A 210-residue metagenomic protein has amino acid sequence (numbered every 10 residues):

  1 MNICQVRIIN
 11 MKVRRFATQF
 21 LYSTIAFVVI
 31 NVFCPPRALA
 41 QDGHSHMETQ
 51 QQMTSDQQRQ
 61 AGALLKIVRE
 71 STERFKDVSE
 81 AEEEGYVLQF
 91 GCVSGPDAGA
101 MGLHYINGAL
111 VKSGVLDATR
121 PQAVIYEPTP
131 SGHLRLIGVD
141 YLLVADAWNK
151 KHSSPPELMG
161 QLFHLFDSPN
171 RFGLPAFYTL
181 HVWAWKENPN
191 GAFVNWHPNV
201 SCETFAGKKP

Functional and structural regions predicted by a protein language model:
M1-N10: Short, Lys/Arg-enriched N-terminal segments with co-localized hydrophobic residues within the first ~10-30 amino acids
I3, V32-F33, H44: Short, aromatic- and cysteine-enriched interfacial helices/patches that mediate contacts at lipid membranes
V6-R7, F16, V29, P35: Intrinsically disordered and other compositionally biased segments
I9-T24: Bacterial N-terminal signal peptides that target proteins for export
Y22-V32: Bacterial N-terminal signal peptides
C34-A40: Sec/Tat signal peptide C-region and signal peptidase I cleavage site
Q41-P210: Primary mode marks residue(s) on the alpha4-beta5-alpha5 output face of response regulator receiver
